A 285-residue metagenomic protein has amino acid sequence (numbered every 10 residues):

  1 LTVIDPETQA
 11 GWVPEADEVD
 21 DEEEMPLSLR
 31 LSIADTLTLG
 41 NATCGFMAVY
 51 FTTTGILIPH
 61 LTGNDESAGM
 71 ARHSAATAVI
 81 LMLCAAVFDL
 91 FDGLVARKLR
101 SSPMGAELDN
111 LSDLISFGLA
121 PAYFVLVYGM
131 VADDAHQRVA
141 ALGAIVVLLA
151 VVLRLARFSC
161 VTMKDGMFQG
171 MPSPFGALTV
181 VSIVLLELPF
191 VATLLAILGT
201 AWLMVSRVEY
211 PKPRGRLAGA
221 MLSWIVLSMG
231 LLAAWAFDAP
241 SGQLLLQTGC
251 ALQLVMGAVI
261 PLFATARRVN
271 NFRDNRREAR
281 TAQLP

Functional and structural regions predicted by a protein language model:
L1-E22, D165-P285: C-terminal membrane-associated helical module and adjoining short loops/tails
D20-I33, S101: Cytosolic juxtamembrane amphipathic/interface segments immediately preceding and feeding into a transmembrane helix
D20-P26, S67-R72, Q169: Helix-boundary and loop/linker segments of multi-pass membrane transporters
L29-A34, G105-L111, V161-Q169, K212-G219: Short, amphipathic, aromatic/basic-enriched membrane-interface segments that mark the entry/exit of transmembrane
T36-E107, V139-L148: Membrane-embedded alpha-helical segments that form the functional core of polytopic membrane enzymes, especially those
L39-V49, V87, F117-P121, I145-L155 (+4 more regions): Hydrophobic alpha-helical transmembrane segments of multipass integral membrane proteins
G45-V49, D92-K98, A120-V127, A177-V184: Generic transmembrane alpha-helix signature in multi-pass membrane proteins, especially transporters/channels
I115-V181, F190-A196, L252: Alpha-helical transmembrane segments
